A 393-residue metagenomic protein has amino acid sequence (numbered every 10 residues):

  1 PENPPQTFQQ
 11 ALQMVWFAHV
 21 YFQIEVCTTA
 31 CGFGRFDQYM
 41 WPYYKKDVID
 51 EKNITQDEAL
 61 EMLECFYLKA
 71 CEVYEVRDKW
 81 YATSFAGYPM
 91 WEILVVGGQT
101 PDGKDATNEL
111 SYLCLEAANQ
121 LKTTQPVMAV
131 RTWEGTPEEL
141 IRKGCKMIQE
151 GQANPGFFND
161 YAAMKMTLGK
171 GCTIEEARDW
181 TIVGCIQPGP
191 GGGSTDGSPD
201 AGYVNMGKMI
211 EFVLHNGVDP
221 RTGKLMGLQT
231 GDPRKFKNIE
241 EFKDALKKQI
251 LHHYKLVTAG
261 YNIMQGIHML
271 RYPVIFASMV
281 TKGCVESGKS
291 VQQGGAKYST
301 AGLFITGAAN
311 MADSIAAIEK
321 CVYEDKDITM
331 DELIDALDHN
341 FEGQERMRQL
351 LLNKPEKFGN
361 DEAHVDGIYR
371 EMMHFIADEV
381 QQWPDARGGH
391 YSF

Functional and structural regions predicted by a protein language model:
P1-A309, D313-F393: Conserved catalytic cores of very large enzyme subunits
